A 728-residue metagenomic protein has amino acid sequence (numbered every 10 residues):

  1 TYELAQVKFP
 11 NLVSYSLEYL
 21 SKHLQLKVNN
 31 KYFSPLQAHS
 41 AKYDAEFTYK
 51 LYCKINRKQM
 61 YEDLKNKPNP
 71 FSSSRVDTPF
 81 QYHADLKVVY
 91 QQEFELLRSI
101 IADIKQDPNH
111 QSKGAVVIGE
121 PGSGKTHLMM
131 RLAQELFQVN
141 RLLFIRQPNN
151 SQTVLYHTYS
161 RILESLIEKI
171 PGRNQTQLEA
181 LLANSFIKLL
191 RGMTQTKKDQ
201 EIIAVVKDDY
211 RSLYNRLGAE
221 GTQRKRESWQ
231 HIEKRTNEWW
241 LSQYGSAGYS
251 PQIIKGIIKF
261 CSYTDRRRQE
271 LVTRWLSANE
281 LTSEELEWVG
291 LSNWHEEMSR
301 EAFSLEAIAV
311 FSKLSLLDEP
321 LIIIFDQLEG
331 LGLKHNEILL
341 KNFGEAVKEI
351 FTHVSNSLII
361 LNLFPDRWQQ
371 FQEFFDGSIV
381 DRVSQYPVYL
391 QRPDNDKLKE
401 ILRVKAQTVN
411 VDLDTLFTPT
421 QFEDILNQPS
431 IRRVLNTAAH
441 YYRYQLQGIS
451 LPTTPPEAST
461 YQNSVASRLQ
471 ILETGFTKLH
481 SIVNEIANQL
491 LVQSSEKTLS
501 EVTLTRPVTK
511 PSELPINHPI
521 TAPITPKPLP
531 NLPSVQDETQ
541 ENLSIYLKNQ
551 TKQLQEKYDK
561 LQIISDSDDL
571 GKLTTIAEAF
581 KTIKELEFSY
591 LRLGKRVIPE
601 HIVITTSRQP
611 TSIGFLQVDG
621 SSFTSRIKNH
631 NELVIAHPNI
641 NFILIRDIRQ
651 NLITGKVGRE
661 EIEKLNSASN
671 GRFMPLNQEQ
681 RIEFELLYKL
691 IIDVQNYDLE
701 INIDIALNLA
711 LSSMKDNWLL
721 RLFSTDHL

Functional and structural regions predicted by a protein language model:
T1-Q59: Metal-dependent phosphoesterase core characteristic of DEDDh/y 3'-5' exonuclease domains
Y61-K67, E270-F422, G671-L676, L686-V694: The catalytic "switch" region of P-loop NTPases
D77-I104: N-terminal pre-Walker A segment at the start of P-loop NTPase domains
A102-S112: Phosphate-binding P-loop
Q111-A115, G119-S123, H127-L317, S467 (+2 more regions): P-loop NTPase nucleotide-binding core
P121-G124, S151-T153, M298-A302, E329-E337 (+5 more regions): Short acidic, S/G/P-rich loop/turn micro-motifs used as interaction or catalytic elements
E179-N237, Q385-T460: Conserved AAA+ ATPase small/helical "lid" subdomain
K405-D412, L416, L426, R433 (+7 more regions): Extended alpha-helical interface modules used as scaffolds for assembling large macromolecular complexes
